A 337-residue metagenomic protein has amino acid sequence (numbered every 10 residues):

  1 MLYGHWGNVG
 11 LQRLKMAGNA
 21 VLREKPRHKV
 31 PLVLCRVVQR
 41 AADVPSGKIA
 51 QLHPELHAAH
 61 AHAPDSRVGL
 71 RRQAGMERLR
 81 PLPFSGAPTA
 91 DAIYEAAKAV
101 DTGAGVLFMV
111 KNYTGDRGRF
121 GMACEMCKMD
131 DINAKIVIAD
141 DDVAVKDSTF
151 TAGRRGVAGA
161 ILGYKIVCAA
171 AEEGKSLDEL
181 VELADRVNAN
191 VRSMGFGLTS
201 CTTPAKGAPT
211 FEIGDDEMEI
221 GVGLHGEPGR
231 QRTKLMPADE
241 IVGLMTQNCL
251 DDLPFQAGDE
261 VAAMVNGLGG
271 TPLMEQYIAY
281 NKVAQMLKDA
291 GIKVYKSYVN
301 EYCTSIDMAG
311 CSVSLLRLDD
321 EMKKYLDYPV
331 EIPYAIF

Functional and structural regions predicted by a protein language model:
L2-G4, R67, G105-T114, G121-C124 (+3 more regions): Short glycine-rich or small-residue beta-strand-to-loop segments that form or flank ligand, phosphate, metal/Fe-S
A20, K25-P26, L32-L34, V38 (+2 more regions): Hydrophobic helix segments
M76-A104, L250: Glycine-rich oxoanion-binding loops at beta->alpha junctions
P83-F84, K128-G153, A290-V294: Short, acidic/small-residue loops that bind anionic groups at enzyme active sites
R117-D131, F150, E275-N281: Short Gly/Thr/Asp-enriched flexible loops that form oxyanion-binding sites at enzyme active sites
A139-E179, L183-N190: Short alpha-helices
E173-I278: Mixed-charge interfacial surface used for oligomerization/domain docking and macromolecular partner engagement
N248, L253-F337: C-terminal non-catalytic interaction/assembly regions of soluble proteins
